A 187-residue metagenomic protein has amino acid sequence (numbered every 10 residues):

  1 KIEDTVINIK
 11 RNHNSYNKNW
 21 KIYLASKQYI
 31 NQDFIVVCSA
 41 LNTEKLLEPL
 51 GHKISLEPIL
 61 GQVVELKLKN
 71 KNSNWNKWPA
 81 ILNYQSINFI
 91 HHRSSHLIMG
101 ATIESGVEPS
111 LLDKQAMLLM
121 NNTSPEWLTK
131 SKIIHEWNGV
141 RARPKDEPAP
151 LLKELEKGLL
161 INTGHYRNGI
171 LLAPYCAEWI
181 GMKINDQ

Functional and structural regions predicted by a protein language model:
I2, V36, L160-N162: Hydrophobic/aromatic beta-strand patches that form the interior of the parallel beta-sheet core in alpha/beta enzyme
I2-K21: A conserved short coil-to-beta-strand element within the FAD-binding core of flavoproteins
K21-Y23, I98, L160-I161: General beta-strand recognition
A25-F34: Core beta-strand elements of the Rossmann-like FAD/NAD(P) dinucleotide-binding domain in flavoenzyme oxidoreductases
F34, S39-K157: Active-site substrate-recognition segment that forms the wall of the catalytic cavity or substrate channel
L159-L172: Glycine-rich phosphate/pyrophosphate-binding beta-alpha loops
A173-Q187: Internal hydrophobic alpha-helix adjacent to the cofactor/substrate pocket in enzyme cavities
